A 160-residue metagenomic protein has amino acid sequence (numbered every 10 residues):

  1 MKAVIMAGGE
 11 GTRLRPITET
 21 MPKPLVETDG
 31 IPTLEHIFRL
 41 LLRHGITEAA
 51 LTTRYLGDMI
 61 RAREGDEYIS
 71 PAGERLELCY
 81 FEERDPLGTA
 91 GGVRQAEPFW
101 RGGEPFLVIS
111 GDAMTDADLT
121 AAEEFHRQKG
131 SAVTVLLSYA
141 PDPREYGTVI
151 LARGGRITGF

Functional and structural regions predicted by a protein language model:
K2-I5, R13, E27, I31-S110 (+2 more regions): Conserved N-terminal catalytic core of the sugar/cofactor nucleotidyltransferase
E10, M21, L56, A113: A generic "binding-loop/recognition-motif" signal
T12-R13, K129: Glycine-rich "HGGG/HGxG" loop immediately N-terminal to the catalytic nucleophile of the alpha/beta-hydrolase
P16-E19: Conserved catalytic-core motifs of eukaryotic protein kinase domains, centered on the activation segment
M21, E74-L76, E145: Residue-level signal for beta-strand positions within conserved beta-sheet cores that form or flank
A90, T115-F160: Conserved core of the sugar-phosphate nucleotidyltransferase
